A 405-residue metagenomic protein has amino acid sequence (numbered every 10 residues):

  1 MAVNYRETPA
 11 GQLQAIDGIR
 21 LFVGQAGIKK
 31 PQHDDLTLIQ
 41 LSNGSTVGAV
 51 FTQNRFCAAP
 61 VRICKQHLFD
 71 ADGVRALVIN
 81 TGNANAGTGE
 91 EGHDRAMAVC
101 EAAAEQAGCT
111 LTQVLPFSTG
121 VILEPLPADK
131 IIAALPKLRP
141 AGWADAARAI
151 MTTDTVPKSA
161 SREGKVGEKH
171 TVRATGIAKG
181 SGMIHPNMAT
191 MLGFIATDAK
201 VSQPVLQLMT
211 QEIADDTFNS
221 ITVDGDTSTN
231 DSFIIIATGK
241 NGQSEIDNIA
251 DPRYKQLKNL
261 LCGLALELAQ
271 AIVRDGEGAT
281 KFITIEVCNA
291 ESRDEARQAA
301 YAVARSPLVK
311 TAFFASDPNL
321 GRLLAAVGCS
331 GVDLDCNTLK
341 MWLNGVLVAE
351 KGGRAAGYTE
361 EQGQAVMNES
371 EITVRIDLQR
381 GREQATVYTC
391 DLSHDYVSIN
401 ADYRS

Functional and structural regions predicted by a protein language model:
A2-D94, E105-S405: A structural signal for small-residue-enriched, beta-sheet-centric alpha/beta enzyme cores and oligomeric scaffold folds
C100: Generic structural marker for isolated residues within well-ordered, non-membrane alpha-helices of soluble domains
